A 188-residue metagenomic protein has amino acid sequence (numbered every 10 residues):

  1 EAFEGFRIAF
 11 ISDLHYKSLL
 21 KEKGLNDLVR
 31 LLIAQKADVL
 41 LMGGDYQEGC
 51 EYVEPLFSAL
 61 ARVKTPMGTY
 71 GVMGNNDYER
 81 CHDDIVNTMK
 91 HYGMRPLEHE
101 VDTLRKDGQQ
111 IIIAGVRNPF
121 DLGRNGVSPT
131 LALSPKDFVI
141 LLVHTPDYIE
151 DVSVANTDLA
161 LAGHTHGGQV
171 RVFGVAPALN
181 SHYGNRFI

Functional and structural regions predicted by a protein language model:
E1-E4, K90, L104-D107, L133 (+1 more regions): Binuclear metal-dependent phosphoesterase catalytic core
F3-L97: Membrane-embedded segments
F6-I8, V39, I111, F138-I140 (+1 more regions): Structural motif
H15, Y46-Q47, N76-D77, V101-D102 (+3 more regions): Catalytic metal-binding/acid-base residues of hydrolase active sites
H15-K21, D45-G49, V116-D121, D137-V139 (+1 more regions): Short, flexible loop segments at the rims of nucleotide/cofactor-binding pockets, characterized by
D27, E54, E98-H99, G123-S128 (+1 more regions): N-terminal post-signal-peptidase region of extra-cytosolic proteins
A61, P146-I188: Conserved beta-sheet core of the metallophosphoesterase superfamily
N87-M94, E98, K106-V143, I149-D151 (+1 more regions): Binuclear metal-dependent hydrolase catalytic cores centered on His/Asp/Glu-rich metal-binding motifs
